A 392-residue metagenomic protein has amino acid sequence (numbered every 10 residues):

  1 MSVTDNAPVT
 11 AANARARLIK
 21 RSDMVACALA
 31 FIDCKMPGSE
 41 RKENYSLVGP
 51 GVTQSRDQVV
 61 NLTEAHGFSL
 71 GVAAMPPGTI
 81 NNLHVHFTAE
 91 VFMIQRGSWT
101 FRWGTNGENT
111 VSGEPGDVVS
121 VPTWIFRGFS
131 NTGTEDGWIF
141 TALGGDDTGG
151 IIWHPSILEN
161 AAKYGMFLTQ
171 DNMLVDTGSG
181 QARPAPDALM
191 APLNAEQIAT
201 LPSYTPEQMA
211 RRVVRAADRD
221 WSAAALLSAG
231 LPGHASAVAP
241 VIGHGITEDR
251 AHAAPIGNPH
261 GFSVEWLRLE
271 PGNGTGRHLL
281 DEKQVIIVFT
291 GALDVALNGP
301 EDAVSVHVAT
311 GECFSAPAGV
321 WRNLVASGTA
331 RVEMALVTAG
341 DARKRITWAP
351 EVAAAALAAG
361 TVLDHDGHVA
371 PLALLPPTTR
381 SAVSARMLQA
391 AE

Functional and structural regions predicted by a protein language model:
M1-H66, L168-H260, H365-E392: A short, N-terminal "cap"/entry segment at the start of jelly-roll beta-barrel domains of the cupin/DSBH fold
G51-Q58, S69-H86, I246-R250, S263-L280 (+1 more regions): Conserved short histidine dyad/triad with adjacent acidic residue
M75-P77, S112-G133, G144, E270 (+2 more regions): Conserved metal-binding segment of the jelly-roll/cupin
T79, T100-W103, V111, G137 (+5 more regions): Ligand-binding pocket scaffold of soluble enzyme catalytic domains
I80, V85-P115, I125, L279-T310 (+1 more regions): A short beta-strand-loop-beta hairpin characteristic of the jelly-roll/cupin
V91-M93, S120, E135-W153, V285-I287 (+2 more regions): A short hydrophobic beta-strand segment most commonly corresponding to one strand of the jelly-roll/cupin
D136-L193: Extended, hydrophobic interaction surfaces within ordered domains
T290, V306-G319, L324-E392: Non-catalytic C-terminal interaction regions
